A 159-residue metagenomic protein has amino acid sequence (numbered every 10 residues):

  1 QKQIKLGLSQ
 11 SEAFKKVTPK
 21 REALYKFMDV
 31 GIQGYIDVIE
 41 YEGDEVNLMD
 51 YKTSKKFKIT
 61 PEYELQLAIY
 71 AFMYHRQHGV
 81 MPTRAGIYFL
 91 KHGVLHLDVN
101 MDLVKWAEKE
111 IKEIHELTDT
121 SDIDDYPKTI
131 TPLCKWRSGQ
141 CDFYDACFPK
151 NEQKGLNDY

Functional and structural regions predicted by a protein language model:
Q1-Y159: RecB-family 4Fe-4S metal-dependent nuclease core
